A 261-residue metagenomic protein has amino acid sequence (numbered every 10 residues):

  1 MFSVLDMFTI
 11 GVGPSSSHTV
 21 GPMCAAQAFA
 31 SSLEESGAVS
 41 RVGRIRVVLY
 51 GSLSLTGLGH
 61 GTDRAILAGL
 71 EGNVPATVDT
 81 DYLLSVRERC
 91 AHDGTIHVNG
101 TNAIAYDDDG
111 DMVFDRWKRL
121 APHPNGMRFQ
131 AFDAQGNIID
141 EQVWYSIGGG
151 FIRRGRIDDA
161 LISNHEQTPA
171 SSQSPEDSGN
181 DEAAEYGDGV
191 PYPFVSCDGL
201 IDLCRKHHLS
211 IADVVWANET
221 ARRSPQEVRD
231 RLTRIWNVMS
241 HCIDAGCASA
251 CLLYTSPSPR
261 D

Functional and structural regions predicted by a protein language model:
M1-G11, R46-L49: Short, hydrophobic/aliphatic alpha-helical segments
M1-S3, V39, S256: Acidic-glycine-rich active-site phosphate/pyrophosphate-binding loop
S3, S15-S17, S258: Short linear Ser/Thr-Pro motifs
T9-A26: Conserved phosphate/anionic-ligand binding catalytic regions in large, soluble enzymes, centered on
C24-E34, I45: Intrinsically disordered, low-complexity, positively charged segments
A30-G37, L70-T77, W236-C251: Structural signal for hydrophobic packing residues in well-ordered secondary-structure cores of soluble enzyme domains
A38-R41, V48-L49, L55-R223, D230-I235: Catalytic-core signal marking the mid-to-C-terminal active-site face
Y254-D261: Conserved small/polar residues in nucleotide/adenosyl-binding loops
